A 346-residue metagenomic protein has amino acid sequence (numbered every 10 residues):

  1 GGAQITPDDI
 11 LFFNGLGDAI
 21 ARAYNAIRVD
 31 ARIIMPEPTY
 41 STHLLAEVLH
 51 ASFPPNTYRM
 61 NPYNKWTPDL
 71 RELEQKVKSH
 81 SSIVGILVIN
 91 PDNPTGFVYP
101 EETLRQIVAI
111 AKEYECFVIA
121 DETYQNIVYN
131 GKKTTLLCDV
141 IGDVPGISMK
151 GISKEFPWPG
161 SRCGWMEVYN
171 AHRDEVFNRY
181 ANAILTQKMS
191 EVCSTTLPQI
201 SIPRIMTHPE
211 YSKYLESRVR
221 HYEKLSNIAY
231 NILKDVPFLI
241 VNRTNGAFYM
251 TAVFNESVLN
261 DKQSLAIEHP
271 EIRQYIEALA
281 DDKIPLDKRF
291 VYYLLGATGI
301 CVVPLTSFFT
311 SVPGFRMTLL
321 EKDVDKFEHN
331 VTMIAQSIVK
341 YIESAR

Functional and structural regions predicted by a protein language model:
G1-A109, Q125-V140, I147, P285 (+3 more regions): Conserved core of the PLP fold type I
Q4, Q75, Y275, L279-R346: PLP-dependent enzyme catalytic core of the Aspartate aminotransferase-like
I10, I33, E47, I86 (+8 more regions): Generic structural signal for small/hydrophobic residues in well-ordered secondary structure, especially within
M35, T57, V118-A120, I202 (+1 more regions): Hydrophobic residues in well-ordered beta-strands that form the structural core
E113-Y114, V144, T298: Helix C-cap/helix->beta junction micro-motif
D139-E223, N227-V236, I240, T332-I338 (+1 more regions): Conserved core segment of the aminotransferase class I/II
M149, I240-N245, T306-S307, E343-R346: Short beta-strand
Q199, P203, V219-Y230, I240-S257 (+2 more regions): Conserved glycine-rich beta-strand-loop-beta hairpin in the small C-terminal domain of fold type I
